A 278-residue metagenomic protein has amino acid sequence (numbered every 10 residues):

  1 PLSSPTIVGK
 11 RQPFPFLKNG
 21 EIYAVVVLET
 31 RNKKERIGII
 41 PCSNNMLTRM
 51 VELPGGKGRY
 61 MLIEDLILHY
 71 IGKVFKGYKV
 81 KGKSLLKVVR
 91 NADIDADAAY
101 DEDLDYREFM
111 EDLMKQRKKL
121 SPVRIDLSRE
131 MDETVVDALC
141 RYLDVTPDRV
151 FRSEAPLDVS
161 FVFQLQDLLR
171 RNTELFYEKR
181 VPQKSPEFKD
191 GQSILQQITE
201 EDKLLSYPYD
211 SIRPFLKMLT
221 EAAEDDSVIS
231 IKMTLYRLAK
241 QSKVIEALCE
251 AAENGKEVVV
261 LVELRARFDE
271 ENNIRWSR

Functional and structural regions predicted by a protein language model:
P1-R278: N-terminal localization/anchoring segments of enzymes in phospholipid and broader phosphate metabolism
